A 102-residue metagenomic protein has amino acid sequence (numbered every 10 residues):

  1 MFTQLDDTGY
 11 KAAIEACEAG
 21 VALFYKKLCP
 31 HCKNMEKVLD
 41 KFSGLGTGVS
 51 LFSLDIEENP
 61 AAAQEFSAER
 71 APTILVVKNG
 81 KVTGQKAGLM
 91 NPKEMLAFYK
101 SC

Functional and structural regions predicted by a protein language model:
M1-A12: N-terminal "domain-start" segment that seeds a small globular fold
T3-L5, F24, S43, T47-A61: Thiol-based oxidoreductase modules, predominantly thioredoxin-like and allied folds used for disulfide exchange
A12-A13, A62-F66, F98: CheY-like receiver
E15-K27: Short active-site neighborhood of thiol/selenol oxidoreductases, capturing the structured segment around
C29-C32, I74: The canonical Cys-X-X-Cys-His
K33-G46: Typically the conserved alpha-helix immediately C-terminal to a functionally engaged Cys/Sec in thioredoxin-like
F66-L75: Structural micro-motif
L75-C102: Non-catalytic, surface beta->alpha helical segment in thiol-disulfide oxidoreductase systems
